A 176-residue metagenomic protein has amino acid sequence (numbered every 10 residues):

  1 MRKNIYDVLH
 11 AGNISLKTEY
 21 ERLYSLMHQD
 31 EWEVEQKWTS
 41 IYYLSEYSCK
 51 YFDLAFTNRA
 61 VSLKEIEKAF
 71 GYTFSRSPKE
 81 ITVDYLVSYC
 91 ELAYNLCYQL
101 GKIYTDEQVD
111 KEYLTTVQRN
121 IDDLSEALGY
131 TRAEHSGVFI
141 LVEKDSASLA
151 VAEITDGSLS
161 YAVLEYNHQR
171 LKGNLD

Functional and structural regions predicted by a protein language model:
M1-D53, S160-V163, N167: Short terminal alpha-helical segments
D7-A11, R119-D122, E126-L128, V163 (+1 more regions): Broad hydrophobic/π-residue packing in well-ordered secondary structure
Y43-G157: Internal, Lys/Arg-enriched amphipathic helical interaction segments that engage polyanionic partners
A150-D176: Amphipathic, oligomerization/interface secondary-structure segments
